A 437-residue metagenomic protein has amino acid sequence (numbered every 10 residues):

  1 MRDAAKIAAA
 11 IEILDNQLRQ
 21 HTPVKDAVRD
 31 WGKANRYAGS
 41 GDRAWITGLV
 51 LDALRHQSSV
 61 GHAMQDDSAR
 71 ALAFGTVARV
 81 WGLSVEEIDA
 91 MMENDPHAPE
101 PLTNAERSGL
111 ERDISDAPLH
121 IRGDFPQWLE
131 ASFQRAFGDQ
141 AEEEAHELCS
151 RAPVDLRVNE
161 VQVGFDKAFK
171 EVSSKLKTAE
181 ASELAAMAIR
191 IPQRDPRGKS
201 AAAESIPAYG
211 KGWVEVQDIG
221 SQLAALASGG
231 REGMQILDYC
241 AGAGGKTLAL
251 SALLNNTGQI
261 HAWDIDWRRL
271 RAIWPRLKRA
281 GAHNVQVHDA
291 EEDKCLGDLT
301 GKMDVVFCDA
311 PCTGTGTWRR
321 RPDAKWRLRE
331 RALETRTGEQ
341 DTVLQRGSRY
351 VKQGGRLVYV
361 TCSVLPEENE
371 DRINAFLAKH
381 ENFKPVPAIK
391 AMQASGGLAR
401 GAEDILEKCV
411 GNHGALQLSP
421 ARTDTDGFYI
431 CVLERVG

Functional and structural regions predicted by a protein language model:
M1-G437: S-adenosylmethionine
